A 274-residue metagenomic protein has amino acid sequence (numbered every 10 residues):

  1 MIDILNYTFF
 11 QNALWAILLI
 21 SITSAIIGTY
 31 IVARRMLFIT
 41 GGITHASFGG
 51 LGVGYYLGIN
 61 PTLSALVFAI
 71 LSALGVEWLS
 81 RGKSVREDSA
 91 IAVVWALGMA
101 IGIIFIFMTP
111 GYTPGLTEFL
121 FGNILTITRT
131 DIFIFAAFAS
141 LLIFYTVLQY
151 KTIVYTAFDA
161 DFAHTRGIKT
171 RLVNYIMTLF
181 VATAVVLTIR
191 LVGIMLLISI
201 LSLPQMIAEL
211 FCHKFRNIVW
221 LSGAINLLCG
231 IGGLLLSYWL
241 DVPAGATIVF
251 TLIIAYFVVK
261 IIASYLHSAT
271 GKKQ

Functional and structural regions predicted by a protein language model:
M1-I22, T270: Membrane-interfacial amphipathic/re-entrant helices at transmembrane-helix boundaries
Y7-N12, K83, I91-K151: Transmembrane helix-bundle core of multi-pass membrane transporters and related energy-transducing complexes
L14-L19, T62-V67, A92-V93, I132-A137 (+3 more regions): Hydrophobic alpha-helical transmembrane segments
A16-A25, A46, G50, G54 (+16 more regions): Alpha-helical transmembrane segments in multi-pass membrane proteins
T29-Y112, A208-W220, S237-L240, S264-Y265: Short loop segments and helix-boundary regions at transmembrane helix junctions of multi-pass inner-membrane proteins
T128-L203: Helix-loop-helix "hairpin" substructures at the membrane interface of multi-pass membrane proteins
L191, L197-A246: Transmembrane alpha-helical segments in multi-pass inner-membrane proteins
V242-V249, I253-Q274: Cytosolic-side transmembrane-helix boundaries in multi-pass membrane proteins
